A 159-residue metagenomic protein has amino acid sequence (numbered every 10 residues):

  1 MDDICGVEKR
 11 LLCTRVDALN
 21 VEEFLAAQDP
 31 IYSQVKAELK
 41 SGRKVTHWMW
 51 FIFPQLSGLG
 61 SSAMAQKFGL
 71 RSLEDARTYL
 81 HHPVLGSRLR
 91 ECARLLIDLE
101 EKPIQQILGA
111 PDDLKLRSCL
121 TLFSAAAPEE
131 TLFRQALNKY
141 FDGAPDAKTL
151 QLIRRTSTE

Functional and structural regions predicted by a protein language model:
D2-S33, R154: Extreme N-terminal tail/first-helix region
L25-E38, L96-I104: Short amphipathic alpha-helical segments and their helix-coil junctions
E38-L73: Hydrophobic/aromatic-rich, well-ordered segments within soluble, folded domains that form packed cores
K44-F51, R88, D112-C119, L132-F133: Residue-level detector of well-ordered alpha-helical segments, enriched for hydrophobic/aromatic packing positions
G58-M64, S124-R134: Short helix-capping/linker segments at secondary-structure and domain boundaries
L70-H82: Short secondary-structure subsegments characteristic of cysteine-rich extracellular domains
Y79-F123, A127: Mid-chain, well-packed structural core segment of small domains
E129-E159: Charged phosphate-binding loop/patch that engages nucleotide di/tri-phosphates or the phosphate backbone of nucleic
